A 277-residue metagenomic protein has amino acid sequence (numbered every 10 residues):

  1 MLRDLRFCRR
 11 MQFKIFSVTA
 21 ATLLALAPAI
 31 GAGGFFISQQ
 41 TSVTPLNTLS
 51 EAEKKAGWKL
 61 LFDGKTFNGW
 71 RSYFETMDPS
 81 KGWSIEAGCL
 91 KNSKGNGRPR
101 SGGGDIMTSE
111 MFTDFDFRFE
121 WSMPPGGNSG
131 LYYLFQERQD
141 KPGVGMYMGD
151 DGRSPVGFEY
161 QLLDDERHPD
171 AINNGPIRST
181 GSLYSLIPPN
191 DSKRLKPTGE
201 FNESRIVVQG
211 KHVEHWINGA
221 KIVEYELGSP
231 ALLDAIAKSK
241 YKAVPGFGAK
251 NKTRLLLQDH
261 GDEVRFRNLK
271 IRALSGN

Functional and structural regions predicted by a protein language model:
I15-V18: Short, hydrophobic alpha-helical membrane anchors of single-pass surface/secreted proteins
A20-G31: Bacterial N-terminal signal peptides
G34-N277: Carbohydrate-interacting regions of secretory-pathway proteins
